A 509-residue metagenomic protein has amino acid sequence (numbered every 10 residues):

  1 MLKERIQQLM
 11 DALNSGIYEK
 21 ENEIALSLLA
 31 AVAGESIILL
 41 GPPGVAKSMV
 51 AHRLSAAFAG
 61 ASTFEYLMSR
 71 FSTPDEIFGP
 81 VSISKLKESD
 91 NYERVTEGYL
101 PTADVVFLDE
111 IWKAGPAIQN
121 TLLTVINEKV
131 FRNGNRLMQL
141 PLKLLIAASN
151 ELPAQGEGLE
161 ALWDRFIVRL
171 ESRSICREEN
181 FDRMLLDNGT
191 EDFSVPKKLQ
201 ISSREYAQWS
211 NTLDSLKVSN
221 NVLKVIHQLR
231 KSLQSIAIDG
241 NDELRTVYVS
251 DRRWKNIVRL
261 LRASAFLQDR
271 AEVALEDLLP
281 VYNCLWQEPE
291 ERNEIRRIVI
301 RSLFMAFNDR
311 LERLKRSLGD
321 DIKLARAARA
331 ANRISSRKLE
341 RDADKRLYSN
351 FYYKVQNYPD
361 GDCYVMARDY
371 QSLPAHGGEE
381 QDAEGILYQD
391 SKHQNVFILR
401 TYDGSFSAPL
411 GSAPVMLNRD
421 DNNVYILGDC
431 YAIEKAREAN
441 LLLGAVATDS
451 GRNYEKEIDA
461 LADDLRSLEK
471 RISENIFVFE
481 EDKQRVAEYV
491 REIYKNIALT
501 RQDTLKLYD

Functional and structural regions predicted by a protein language model:
L2-P42: Pre-Walker A (pre-P-loop) alpha-helix and adjacent loop at the N terminus of AAA/AAA+ ATPase modules, a conserved
K3, G16-I17, L170-D242, R270-A271: Conserved C-terminal "switch" segment of AAA+ ATPases
E19, S27, L39, S48 (+7 more regions): Conserved RecA-like P-loop NTPase ATPase core
L26-L29, I83-V106: Conserved alpha-helical scaffold flanking the Walker A/P-loop in AAA+ ATPase domains
L28-R70: Walker A/P-loop
S84-S89, V105-I118, T124-Q200, S210: Canonical AAA+ ATPase core
S215-K217, S232-A306: C-terminal helical "lid" subdomain and adjoining coupling/linker elements of P-loop NTPases
N293-D509: Terminal-proximal interaction/regulatory segments of ATP-powered molecular machines
